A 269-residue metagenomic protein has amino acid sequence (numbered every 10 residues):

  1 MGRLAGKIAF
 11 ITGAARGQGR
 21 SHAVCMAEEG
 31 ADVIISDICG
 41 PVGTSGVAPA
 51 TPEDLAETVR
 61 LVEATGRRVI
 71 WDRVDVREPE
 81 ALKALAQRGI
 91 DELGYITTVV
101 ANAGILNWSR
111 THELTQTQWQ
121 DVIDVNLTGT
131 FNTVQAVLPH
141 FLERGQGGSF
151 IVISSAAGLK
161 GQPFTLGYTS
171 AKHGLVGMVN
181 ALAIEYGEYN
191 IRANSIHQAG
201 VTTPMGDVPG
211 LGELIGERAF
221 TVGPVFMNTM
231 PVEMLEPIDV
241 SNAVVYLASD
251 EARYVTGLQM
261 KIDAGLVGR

Functional and structural regions predicted by a protein language model:
G2-G40: Canonical Rossmann dinucleotide-binding motif of NAD(H)/NADP(H)-dependent dehydrogenases/reductases, specifically
R110-T111, T115-I123: Substrate-binding pocket helix/loop in short-chain dehydrogenase/reductase
V134, A171, V179: Active-site helix of classical SDR
S155: Residue(s) in the substrate-gating loop at a strand-loop-helix junction that position the organic substrate next
K160, P231-V232, V244-V245, T256-R269: Short C-terminal tail/terminal secondary-structure segment of NAD(P)H-dependent dehydrogenase/reductase domains
G187, R192, V255-G257: Short, small/polar-rich loop/turn modules that mediate ligand/substrate recognition or access, typified
N228-V240: A conserved structural motif in NAD(P)-dependent oxidoreductases
